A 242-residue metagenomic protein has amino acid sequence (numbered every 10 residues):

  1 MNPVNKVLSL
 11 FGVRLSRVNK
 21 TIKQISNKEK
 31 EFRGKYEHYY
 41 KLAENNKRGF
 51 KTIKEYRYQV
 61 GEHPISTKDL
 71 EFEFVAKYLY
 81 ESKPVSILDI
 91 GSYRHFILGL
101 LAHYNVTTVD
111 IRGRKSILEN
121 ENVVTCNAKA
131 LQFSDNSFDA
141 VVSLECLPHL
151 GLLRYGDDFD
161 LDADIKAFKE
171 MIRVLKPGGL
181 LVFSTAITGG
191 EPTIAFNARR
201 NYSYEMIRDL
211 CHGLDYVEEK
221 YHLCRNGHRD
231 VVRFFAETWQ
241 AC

Functional and structural regions predicted by a protein language model:
M1-Y56, A236: Membrane-proximal basic amphipathic "stem/tether" segments
S66, D158, D162, F183 (+1 more regions): Acceptor-substrate binding/catalytic loop of class I
S66-P84: Conserved alpha-helix/loop element of class I SAM-dependent methyltransferases that forms part of the SAM/SAH-binding
S86-A130: Class I SAM-dependent methyltransferase SAM/SAH-binding core
K129-V142: A short acidic, Gly/Pro-enriched loop at the edge of an enzyme's catalytic core that lines a small-molecule cofactor
V142, L147, G151: A conserved beta-strand element that flanks and buttresses the S-adenosyl-L-methionine
D158-L180: A short glycine-rich, Lys/Arg-flanked "PGG" loop and its adjoining helix->strand segment in the class I
R199-C242: Class I S-adenosyl-L-methionine
